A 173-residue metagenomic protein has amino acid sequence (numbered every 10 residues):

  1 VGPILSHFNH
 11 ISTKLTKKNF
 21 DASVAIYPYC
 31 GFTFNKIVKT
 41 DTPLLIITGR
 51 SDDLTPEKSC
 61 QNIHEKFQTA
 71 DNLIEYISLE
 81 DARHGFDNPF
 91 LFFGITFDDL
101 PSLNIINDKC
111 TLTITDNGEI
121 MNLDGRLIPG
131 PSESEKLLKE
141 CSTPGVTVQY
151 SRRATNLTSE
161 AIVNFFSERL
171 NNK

Functional and structural regions predicted by a protein language model:
V1-D41, D53, K58: Primarily recognizes the serine-hydrolase "nucleophile elbow" in alpha/beta-hydrolase and SGNH/GDSL folds
S23, I46, I74-I77: Hydrophobic/aromatic anchor residues within beta-strands of the central parallel beta-sheet of Rossmann-like
I26-Y29, R50, A82-G85: Active-site pre-Tyr helix/loop in NAD(P)-dependent dehydrogenases
N35, C60, P89-F92: Short, function-defining helix-loop hinge/capping sites that tune catalysis or transport
T40, L44-T48, D52, L79: Short beta-strand/loop motif that positions the catalytic acidic residue of the alpha/beta-hydrolase fold
T48-R50, L54-P56, C60-A70: Repeat-solenoid scaffold signature
Q68-I74, E80-K173: Alpha/beta-hydrolase-fold serine-hydrolase catalytic core, especially in secreted/extracellular enzymes
